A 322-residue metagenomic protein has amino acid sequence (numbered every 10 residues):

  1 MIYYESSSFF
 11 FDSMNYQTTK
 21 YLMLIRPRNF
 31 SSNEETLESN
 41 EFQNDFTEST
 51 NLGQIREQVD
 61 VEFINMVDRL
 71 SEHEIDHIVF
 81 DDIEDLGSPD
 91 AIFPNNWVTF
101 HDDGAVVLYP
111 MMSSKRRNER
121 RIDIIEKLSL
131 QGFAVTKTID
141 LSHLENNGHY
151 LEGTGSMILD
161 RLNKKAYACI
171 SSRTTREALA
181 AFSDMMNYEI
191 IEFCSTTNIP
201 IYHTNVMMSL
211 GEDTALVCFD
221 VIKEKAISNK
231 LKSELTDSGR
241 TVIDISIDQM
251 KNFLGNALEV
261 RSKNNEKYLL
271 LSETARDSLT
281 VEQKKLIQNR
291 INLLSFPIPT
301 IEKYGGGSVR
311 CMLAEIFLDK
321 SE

Functional and structural regions predicted by a protein language model:
M1-E322: The feature marks the mature, well-folded catalytic cores of soluble enzymes
